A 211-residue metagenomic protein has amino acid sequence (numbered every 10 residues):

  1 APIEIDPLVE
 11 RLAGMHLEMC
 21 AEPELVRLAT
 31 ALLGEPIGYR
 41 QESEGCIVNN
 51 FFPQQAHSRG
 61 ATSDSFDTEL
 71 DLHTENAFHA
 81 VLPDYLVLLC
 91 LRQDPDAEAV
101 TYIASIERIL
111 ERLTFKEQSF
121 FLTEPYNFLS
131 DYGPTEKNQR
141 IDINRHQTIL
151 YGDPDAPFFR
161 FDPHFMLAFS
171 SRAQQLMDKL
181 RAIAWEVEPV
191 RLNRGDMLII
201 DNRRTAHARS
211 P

Functional and structural regions predicted by a protein language model:
A1-L32: N-terminal auxiliary "cap/dimerization" subdomain that precedes the catalytic jelly-roll/cupin core of mononuclear
R11, N50-R194, R204-P211: Active-site environment of non-heme Fe oxygenases that use a 2-His-1-carboxylate facial triad
H16-P23, R27, G45, F66 (+1 more regions): Short, amphipathic alpha-helical segments
L25-I37, L180-A184: Hydrophobic, Leu/Ile/Phe/Ala-enriched alpha-helical segments that form helix-helix packing faces
G34-C46: Short secondary-structure capping/junction motifs at helix and strand boundaries
